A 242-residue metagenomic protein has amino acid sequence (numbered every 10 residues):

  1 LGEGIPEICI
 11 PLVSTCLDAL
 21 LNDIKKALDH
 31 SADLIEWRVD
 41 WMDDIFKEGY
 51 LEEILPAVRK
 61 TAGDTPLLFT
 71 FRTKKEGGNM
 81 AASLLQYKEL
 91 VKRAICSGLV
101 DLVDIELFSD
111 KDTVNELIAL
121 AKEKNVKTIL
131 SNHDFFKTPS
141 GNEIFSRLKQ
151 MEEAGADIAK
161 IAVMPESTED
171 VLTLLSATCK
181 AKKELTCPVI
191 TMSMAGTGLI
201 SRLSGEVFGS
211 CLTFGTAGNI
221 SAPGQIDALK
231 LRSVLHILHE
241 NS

Functional and structural regions predicted by a protein language model:
L1: N-terminal carbohydrate-binding accessory modules
G4-E123, H133-K137: Active-site beta->alpha loop and helix N-cap motifs at the rims of alpha/beta catalytic domains
K92, L102, L107-S242: Catalytic alpha/beta core domains of metabolic enzymes, predominantly
